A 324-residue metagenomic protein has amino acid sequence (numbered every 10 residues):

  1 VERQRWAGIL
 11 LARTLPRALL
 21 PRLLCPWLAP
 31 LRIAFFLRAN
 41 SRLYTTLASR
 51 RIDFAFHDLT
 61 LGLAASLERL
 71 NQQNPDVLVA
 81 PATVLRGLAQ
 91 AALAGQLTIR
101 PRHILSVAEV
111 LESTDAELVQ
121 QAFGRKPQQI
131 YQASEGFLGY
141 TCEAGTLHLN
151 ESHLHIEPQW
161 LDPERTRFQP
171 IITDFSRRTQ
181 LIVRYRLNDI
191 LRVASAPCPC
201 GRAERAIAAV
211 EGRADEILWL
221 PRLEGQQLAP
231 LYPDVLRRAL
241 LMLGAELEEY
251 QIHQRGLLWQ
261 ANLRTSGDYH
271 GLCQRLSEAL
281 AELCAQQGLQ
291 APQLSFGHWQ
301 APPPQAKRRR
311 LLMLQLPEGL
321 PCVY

Functional and structural regions predicted by a protein language model:
E2-P21: Conserved structural elements of the adenylate-forming
Q4-W6, Y44-L47: Short, conserved acidic/polar surface loops in the N-terminal third of protein domains
R13-T14, A18-L19, L31, R102 (+1 more regions): Nucleotide donor/acceptor-binding cores
P30-I33, L258: Residues that mark the start of a beta-strand
I33-F36, L78: Short, hydrophobic beta-strand segments that form beta-sheet elements in well-ordered domains
L37-T45, L63-A64: Conserved coil-to-alpha-helix start sites within the AMP-binding
S49-Y324: Active-site glycine/GP-rich loop and adjacent strand/helix microenvironment that borders small-molecule binding pockets
